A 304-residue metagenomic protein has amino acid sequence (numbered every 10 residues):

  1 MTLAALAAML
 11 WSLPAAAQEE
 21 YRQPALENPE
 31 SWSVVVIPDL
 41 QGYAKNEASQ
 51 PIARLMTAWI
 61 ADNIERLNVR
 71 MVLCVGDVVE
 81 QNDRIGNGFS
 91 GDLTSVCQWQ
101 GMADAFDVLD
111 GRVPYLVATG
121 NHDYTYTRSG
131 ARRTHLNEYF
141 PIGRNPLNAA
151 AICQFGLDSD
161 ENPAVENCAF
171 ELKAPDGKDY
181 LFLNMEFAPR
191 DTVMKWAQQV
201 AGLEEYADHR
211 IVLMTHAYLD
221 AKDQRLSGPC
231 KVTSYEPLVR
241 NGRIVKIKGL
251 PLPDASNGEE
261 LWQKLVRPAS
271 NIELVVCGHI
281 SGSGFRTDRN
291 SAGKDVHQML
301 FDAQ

Functional and structural regions predicted by a protein language model:
M1-L3: Bacterial N-terminal signal peptides that target proteins for export
S12-P14: N-terminal signal peptide c-region/cleavage motif recognized by signal peptidases
A17-T94: N-terminal active-site segment of His-dependent metallophosphoesterases
E27, W59-M71, G111, N162-A164 (+2 more regions): His/acidic metal-ligating clusters that form di-metal
V36, S49-I60, V75, S95-A105 (+3 more regions): Stable alpha-helical elements in mature extracytoplasmic
D39, G76-D77, G120-N121, H216 (+1 more regions): Active-site glycine-centered loops adjacent to acidic/histidine catalytic or metal-binding residues that shape
A44, E80-D83, D123-R128, D220-D223 (+1 more regions): Short catalytic/ligand-binding loop motif for oxyanion handling, primarily in non-cytosolic enzymes, centered on
R84-K195, E205-Y206, T287-D302: Extended active-site neighborhood of metal-dependent phosphoesterases/phosphodiesterases
